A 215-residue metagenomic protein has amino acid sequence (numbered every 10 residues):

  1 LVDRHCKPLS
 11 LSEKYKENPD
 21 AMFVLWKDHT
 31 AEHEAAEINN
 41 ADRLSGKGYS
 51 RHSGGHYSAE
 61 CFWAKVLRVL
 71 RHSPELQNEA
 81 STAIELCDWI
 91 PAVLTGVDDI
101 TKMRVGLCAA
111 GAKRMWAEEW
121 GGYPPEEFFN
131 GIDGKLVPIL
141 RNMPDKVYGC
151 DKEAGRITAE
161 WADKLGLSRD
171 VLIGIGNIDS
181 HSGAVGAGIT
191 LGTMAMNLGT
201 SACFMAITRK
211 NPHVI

Functional and structural regions predicted by a protein language model:
L1, C150-K152, L198-T200: Glycine-rich beta-strand-to-loop/alpha-helix junction loops that act as flexible
V2-Y15, G188-L191, R209-K210: Glycine-rich loop at the start of a catalytic domain that most often binds anionic cofactors/ligands
R4-L11, N39, G46-N177: Gly/Ser/Thr-rich active-site cleft segment
S10-L11, E34-A35, V93-L94, T101-K102 (+4 more regions): Short helix/loop capping segments that flank catalytic or ligand/cofactor-binding pockets
E13-K16, D20-L25: Short, acidic/small-residue loops that bind anionic groups at enzyme active sites
D20-M22, N78-S81, N142-P144, S168-V171 (+3 more regions): Short coil/turn connectors at secondary-structure junctions
D28: Carbohydrate-associated surface elements
V171, G176-I215: Catalytic phosphate/nucleotide-handling subdomain of diverse soluble enzymes
